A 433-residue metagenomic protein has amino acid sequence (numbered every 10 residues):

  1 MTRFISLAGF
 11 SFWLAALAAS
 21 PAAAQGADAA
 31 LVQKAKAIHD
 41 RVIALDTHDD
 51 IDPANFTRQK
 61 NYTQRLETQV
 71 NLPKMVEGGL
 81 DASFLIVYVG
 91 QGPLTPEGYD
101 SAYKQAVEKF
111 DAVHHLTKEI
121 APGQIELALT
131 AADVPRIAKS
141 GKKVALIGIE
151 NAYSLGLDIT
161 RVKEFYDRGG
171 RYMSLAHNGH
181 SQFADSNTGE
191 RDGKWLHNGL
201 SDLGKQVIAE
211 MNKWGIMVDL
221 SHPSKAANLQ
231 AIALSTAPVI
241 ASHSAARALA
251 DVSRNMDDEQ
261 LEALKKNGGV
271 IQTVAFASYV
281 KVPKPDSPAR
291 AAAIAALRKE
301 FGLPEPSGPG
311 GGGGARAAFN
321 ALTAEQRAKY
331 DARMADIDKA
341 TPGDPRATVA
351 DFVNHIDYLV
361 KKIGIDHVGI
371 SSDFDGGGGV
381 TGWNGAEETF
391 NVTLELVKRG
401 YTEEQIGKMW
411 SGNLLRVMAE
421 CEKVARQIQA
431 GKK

Functional and structural regions predicted by a protein language model:
M1-F4: Positively charged n-region of N-terminal signal peptides that target proteins for export
S6-A19: Bacterial N-terminal signal peptides
A24-H197, D251-K433: N-terminal hydrophobic targeting/anchoring segments and the immediately downstream early-domain regions of hydrolases
H48-D50, H222, H243: Histidine-centered divalent metal-coordination motifs
S181-G189, G199-L200, S224-L234: Active-site-adjacent beta->alpha loops and helix N-cap segments on the catalytic face of soluble alpha/beta enzymes
W195-N212, A231-A241: Alpha-helix-loop-beta-strand connector modules within alpha/beta enzyme cores
Q206-L220, A226-Q230, L261-K266: Substrate-binding cleft of carbohydrate-active enzyme catalytic domains
K225-A226, A246-A248, A277-V280: Short, catalytically relevant binding-site loops at active-site mouths
